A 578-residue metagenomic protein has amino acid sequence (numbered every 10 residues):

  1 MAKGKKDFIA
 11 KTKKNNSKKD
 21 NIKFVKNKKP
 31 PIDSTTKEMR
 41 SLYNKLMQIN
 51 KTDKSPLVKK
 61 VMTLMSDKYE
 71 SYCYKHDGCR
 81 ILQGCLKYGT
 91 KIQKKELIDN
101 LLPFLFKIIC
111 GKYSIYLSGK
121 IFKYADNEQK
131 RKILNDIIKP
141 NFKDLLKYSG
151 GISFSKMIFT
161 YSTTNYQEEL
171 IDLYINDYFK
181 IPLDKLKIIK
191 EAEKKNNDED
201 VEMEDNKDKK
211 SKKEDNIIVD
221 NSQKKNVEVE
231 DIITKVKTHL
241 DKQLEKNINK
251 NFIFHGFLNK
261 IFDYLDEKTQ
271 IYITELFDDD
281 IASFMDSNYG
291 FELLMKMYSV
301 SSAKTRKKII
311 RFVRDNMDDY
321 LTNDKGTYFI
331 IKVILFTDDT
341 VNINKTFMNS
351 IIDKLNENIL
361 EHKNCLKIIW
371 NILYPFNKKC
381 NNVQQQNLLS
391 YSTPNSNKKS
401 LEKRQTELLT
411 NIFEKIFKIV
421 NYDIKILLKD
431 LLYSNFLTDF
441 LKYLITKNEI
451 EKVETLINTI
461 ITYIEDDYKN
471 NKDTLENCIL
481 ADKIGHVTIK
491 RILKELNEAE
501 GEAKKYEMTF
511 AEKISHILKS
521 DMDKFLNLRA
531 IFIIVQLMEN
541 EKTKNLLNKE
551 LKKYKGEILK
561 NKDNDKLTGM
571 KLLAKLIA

Functional and structural regions predicted by a protein language model:
A2-A578: Eukaryotic gene-expression regulator signature that favors modular helical reader/repeat domains and their
